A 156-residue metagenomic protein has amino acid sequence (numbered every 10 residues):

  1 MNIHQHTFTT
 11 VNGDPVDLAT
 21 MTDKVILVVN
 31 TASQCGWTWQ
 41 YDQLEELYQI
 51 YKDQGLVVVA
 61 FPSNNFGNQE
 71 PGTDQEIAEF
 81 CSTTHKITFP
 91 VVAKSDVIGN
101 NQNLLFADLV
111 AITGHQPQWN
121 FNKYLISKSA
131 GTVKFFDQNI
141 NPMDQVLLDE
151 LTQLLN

Functional and structural regions predicted by a protein language model:
M1-A19: N-terminal "domain-start" segment that seeds a small globular fold
G13, C35, D42, A130-G131: PAS/PAS-like sensory domain loop/N-cap motif
D17-A19, Q49-I50, G114-P117: Surface-exposed acidic, glycine-flexible loop patches that form ligand/cofactor-binding and adhesion interfaces
A19, S95, F136-D137: Short hydrophobic alpha-helix segments
T20-G36, L44, V58-P62: Short active-site neighborhood of thiol/selenol oxidoreductases, capturing the structured segment around
W39-Q102: Structural microenvironment flanking redox-active thiols in thiol-disulfide oxidoreductases
A107, A111-N156: Thiol-/selenol-based redox modules, centered on thioredoxin-like and closely related oxidoreductase domains
